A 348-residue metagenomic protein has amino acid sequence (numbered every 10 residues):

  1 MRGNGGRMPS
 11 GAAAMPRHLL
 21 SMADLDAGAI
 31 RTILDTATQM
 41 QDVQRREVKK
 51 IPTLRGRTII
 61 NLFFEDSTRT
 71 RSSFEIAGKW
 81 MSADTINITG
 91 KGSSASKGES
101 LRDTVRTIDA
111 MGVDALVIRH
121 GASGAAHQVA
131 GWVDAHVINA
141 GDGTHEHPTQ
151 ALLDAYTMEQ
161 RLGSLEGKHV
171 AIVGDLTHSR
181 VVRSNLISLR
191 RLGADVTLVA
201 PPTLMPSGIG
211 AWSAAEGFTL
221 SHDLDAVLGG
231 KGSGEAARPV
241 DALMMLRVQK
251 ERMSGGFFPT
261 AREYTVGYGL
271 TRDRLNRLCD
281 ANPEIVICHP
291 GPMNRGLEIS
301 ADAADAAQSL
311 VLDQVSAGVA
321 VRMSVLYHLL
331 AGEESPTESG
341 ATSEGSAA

Functional and structural regions predicted by a protein language model:
R2-I76: Positively charged, low-complexity intrinsically disordered leader regions
R17, V48-E159, R295: Phosphate/diphosphate ligand-binding glycine-rich loop within oxidoreductases
L54-I59, E166-V170, E284: Phosphate-coordination loops involved in phosphoryl transfer and adenosine-cofactor binding
F64-I76, Q160-L246: Glycine-rich phosphate/diphosphate-binding loop of Rossmann-like nucleotide-binding domains
M81, W132-D134, L192, E216 (+1 more regions): Short, structured coil segments at secondary-structure junctions
G210, A214-D302: Rossmann-like adenosine-cofactor binding region
N282-A348: Adenosine-phosphate binding glycine-rich loop
